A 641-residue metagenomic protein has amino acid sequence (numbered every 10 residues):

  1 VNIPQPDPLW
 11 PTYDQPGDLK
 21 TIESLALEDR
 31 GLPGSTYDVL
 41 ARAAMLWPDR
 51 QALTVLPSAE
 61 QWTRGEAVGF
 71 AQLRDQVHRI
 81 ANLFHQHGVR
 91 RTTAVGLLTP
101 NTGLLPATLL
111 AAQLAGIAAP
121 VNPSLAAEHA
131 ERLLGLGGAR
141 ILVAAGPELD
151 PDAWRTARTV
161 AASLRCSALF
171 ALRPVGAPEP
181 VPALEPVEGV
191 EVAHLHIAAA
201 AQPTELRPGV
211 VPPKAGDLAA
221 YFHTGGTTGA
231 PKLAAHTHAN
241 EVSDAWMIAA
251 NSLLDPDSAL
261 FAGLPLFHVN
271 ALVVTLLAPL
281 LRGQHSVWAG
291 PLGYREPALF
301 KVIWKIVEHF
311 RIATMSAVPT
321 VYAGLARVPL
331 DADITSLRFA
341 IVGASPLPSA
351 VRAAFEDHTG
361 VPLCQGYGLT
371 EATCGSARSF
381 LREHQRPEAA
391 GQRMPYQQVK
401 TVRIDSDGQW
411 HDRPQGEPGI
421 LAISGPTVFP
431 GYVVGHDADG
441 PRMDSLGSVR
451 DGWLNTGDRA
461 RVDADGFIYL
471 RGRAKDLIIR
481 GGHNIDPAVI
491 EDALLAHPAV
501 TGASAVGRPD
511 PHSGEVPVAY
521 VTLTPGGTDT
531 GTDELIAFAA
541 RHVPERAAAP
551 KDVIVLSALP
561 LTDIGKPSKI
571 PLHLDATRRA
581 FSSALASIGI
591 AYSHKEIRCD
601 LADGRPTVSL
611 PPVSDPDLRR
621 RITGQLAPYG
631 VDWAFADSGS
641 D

Functional and structural regions predicted by a protein language model:
V1-P6, L110, I117-A198, D632-D641: Structural core segment of the AMP-binding/adenylate-forming
P33, P48-Q51, A171, G176 (+3 more regions): Conserved pre-ATP/AMP-binding loop-to-beta segment of ANL
D49-T102, P106, A126-E131, H238: Conserved AMP-binding/adenylate-forming core of the ANL superfamily
A67-A71, P212, A219-S243: Conserved AMP-binding A3 loop
L125-L133, L142-A144, M315, G425 (+6 more regions): AMP-binding/adenylate-forming catalytic core of the ANL superfamily
A144-T156, G290-G293, E308-A354, P362-A372 (+1 more regions): Adenylate-forming
V242-A259, V269-A313, V328: Conserved AMP-binding/adenylation subdomain of ANL enzymes
A289, F339-G343, L347, V351-G366 (+3 more regions): Conserved AMP-binding/adenylate-forming
